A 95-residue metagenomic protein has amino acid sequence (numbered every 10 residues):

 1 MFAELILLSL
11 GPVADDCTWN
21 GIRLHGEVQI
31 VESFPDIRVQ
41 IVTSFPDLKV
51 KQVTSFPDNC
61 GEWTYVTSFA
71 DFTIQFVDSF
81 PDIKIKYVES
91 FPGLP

Functional and structural regions predicted by a protein language model:
M1-L10: Sec-dependent N-terminal signal peptides
L10-P95: Repetitive, compositionally biased segments used for assembly/scaffolding
